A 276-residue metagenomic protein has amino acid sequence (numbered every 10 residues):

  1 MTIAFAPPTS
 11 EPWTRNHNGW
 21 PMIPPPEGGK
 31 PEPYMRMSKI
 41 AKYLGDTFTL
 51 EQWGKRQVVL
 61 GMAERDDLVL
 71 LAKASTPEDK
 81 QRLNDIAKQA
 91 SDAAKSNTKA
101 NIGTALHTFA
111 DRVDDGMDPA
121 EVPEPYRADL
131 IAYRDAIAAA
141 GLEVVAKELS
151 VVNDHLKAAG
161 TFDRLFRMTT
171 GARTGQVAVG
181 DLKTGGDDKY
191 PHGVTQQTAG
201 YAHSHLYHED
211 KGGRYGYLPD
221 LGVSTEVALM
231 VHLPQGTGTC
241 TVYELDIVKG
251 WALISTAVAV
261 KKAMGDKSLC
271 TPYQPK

Functional and structural regions predicted by a protein language model:
M1-A159: Metal-dependent nuclease catalytic cores that hydrolyze phosphodiester bonds in DNA/RNA, characterized by
Q52, Q57, Q81, Q89 (+4 more regions): Residue-identity detector for glutamine
D118, D266-L269: Residue-level signal for secondary-structure boundary elements
L149-K267: Mg2+/Mn2+-dependent nuclease catalytic core
S268-K276: Non-catalytic C-terminal interaction segments of nucleic acid-processing enzymes
